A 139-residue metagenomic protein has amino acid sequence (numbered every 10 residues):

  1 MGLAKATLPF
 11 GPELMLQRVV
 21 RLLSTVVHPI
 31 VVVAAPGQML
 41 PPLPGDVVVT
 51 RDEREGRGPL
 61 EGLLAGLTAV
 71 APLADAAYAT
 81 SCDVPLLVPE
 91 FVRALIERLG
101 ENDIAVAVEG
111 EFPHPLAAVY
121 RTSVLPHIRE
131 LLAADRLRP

Functional and structural regions predicted by a protein language model:
M1-L137: Nucleotide and nucleotide-moiety/phosphate-recognizing core
